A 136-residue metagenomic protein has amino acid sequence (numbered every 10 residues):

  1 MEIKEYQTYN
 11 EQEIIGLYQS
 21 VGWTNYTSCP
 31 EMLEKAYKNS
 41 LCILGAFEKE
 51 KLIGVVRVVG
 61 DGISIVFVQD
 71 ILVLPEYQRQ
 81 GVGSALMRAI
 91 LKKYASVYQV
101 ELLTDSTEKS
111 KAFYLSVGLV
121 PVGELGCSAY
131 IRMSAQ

Functional and structural regions predicted by a protein language model:
M1-T27, L125: Short amphipathic alpha-helix that is part of the acyltransferase structural core
Y6, L74, D105: Residue-level recognition of the GNAT/N-acetyltransferase active site
G22-I43: Active-site rim helix/loop that mediates acceptor-substrate recognition in acyltransferases
G45, K51-G60, S64-F67, L72: Conserved beta-strand in the GNAT
Q69, E76-Q78, K93, K111-F113: Acidic/histidine-enriched, beta-strand-rich ligand/metal-binding domains
Y77, G81-L86: Conserved acetyl-CoA pyrophosphate-binding loop and the N-cap/start of the following alpha-helix in GNAT-like
K93-D105: Conserved GNAT acetyl-CoA-binding A-motif
S106-R132: Conserved active-site alpha-helix within GNAT-family acetyltransferase domains
